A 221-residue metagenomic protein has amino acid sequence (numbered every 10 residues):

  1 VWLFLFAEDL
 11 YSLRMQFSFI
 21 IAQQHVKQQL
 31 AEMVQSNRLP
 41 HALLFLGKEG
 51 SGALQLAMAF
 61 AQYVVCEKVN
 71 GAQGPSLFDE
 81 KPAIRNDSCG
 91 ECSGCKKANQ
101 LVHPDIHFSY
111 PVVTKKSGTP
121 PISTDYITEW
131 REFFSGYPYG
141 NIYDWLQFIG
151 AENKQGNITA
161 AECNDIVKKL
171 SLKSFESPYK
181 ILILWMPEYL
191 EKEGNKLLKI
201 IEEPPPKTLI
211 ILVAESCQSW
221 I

Functional and structural regions predicted by a protein language model:
R14, W145, C217-I221: Short, intrinsically disordered, charge-balanced linker/junction segments flanking boundaries in proteins
Q16-K192: Clamp-loader machinery-focused feature within the broader ASCE/P-loop NTPase space
S171, K196-P206: Conserved catalytic/switch belt of AAA+ P-loop NTPases
Y189-L190, E203-I221: Sensor-1/coupling segment of RecA-like P-loop NTPase cores
